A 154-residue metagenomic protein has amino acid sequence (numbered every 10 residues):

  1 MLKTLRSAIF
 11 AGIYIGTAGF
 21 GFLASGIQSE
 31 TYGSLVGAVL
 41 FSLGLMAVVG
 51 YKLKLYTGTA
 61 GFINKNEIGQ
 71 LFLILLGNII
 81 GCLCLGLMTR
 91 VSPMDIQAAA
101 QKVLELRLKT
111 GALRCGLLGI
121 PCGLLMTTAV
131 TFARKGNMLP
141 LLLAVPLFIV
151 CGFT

Functional and structural regions predicted by a protein language model:
M1-T154: Alpha-helical transmembrane segments and their helix-helix packing motifs
